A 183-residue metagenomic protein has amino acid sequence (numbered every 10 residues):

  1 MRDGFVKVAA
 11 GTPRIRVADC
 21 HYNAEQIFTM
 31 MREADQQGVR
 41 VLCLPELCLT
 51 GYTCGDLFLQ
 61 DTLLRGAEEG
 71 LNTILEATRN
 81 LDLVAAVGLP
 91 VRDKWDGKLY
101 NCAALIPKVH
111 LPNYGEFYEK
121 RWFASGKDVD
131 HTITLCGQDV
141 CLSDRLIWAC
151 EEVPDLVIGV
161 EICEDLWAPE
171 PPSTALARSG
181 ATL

Functional and structural regions predicted by a protein language model:
M1-L183: Enzyme catalytic cores with a strong preference for nitrogen-chemistry domains
